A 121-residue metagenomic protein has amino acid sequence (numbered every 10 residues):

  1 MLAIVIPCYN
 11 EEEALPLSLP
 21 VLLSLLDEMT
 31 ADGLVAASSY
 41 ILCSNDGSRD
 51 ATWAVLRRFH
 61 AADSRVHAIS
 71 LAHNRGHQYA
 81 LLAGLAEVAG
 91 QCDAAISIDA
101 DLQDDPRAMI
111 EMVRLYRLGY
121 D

Functional and structural regions predicted by a protein language model:
M1-D121: Structured catalytic core of nucleotide-sugar glycosyltransferases
